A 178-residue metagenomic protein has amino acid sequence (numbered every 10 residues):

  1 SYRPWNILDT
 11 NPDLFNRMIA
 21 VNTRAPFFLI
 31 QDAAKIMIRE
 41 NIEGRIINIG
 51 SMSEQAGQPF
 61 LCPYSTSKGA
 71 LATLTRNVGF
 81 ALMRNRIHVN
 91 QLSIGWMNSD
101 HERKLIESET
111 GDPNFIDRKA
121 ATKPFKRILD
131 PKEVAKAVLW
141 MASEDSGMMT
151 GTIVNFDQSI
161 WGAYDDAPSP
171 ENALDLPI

Functional and structural regions predicted by a protein language model:
W5-I7, L14-N16, K119: Substrate-binding pocket helix/loop in short-chain dehydrogenase/reductase
F27, R127-F156: C-terminal substrate-recognition "lid" of short-chain dehydrogenase/reductases
I30, S67, T75: Active-site helix of classical SDR
K35, F80-A81, G147: Alpha-helical segment proximal to the catalytic Tyr-Lys
S51: Residue(s) in the substrate-gating loop at a strand-loop-helix junction that position the organic substrate next
M83, H88, M149-G151: Short, small/polar-rich loop/turn modules that mediate ligand/substrate recognition or access, typified
T150-I178: Short C-terminal tail/terminal secondary-structure segment of NAD(P)H-dependent dehydrogenase/reductase domains
